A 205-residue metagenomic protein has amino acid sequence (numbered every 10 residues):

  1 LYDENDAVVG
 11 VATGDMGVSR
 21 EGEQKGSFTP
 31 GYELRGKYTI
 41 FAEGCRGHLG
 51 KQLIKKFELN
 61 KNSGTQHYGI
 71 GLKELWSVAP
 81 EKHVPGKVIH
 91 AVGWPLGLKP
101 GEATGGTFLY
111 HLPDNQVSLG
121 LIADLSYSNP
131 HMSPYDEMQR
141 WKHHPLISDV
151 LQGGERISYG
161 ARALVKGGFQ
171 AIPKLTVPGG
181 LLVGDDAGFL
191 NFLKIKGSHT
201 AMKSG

Functional and structural regions predicted by a protein language model:
L1-D149: Predominantly flavin-linked oxidoreductase catalytic cores and closely associated redox partners
K61-T65, T200-G205: Gly/Ser/Thr-rich active-site loops/lids in small-molecule metabolic enzymes that frequently grip phosphoryl groups
A103, N129, P134-T200, S204: FAD/FMN-dependent oxidoreductases across multiple families
